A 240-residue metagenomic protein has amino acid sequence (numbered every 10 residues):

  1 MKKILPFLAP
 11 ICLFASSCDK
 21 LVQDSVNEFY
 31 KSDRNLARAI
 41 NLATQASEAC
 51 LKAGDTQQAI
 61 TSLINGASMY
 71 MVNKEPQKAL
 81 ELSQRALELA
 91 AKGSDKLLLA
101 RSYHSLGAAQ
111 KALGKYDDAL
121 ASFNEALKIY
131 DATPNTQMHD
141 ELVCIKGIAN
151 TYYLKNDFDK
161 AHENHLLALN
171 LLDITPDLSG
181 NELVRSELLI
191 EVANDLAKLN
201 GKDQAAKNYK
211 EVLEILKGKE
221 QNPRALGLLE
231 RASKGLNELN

Functional and structural regions predicted by a protein language model:
L8, C12-I60: N-terminal leader/linker segments that initiate helical-solenoid repeat arrays
V22-S32, Q58-V72, L98-A112, H139-L154 (+2 more regions): Conserved alpha-helical positions within TPR/SEL1-like repeat arrays
S32-D33, K52-D55, N73, L89-D95 (+3 more regions): Short coil/turn linkers that connect adjacent helices within long alpha-helical scaffolds, especially alpha-solenoid
T44-E48, L87-L89, L127-A132, L167-D177 (+1 more regions): Amphipathic alpha-helical segments of tetratricopeptide repeats
A126, Y130-D159, E163-E191: Extended amphipathic alpha-helical interaction segments
K207-E211, L216-N240: Terminal, low-structured helical/coil segments at or just beyond the last alpha-helical repeat
